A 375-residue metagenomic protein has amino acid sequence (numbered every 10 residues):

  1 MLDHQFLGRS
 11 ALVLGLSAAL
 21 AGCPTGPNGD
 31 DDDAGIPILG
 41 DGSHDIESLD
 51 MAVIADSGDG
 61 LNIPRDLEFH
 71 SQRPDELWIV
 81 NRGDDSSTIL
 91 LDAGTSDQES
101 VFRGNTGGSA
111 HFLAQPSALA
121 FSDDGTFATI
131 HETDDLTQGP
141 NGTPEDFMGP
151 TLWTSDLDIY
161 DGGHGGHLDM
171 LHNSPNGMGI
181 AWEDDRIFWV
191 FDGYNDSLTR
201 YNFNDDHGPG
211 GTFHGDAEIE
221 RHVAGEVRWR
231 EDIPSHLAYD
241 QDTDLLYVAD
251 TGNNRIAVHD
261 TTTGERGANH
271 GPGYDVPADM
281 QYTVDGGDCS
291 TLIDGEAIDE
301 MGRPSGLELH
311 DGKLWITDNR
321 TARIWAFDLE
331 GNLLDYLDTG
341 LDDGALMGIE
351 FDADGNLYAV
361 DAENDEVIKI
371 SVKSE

Functional and structural regions predicted by a protein language model:
A19-G22: C-terminal motif of bacterial Sec signal peptides marking the signal peptidase cleavage site
G35-L61, V284-I293: A short helix->beta-strand "capping" segment at the edge of beta-propeller domains
G58-P74, S109-T126, H167-I187, R221-T243 (+2 more regions): Beta-rich, blade/repeat-based domains predominating in secreted/periplasmic proteins but also intracellular
Q72, N81-D84, H131-D134, D192-N195 (+6 more regions): Short loop/turn segments immediately following the C-termini of beta-strands
E76-V80, T126-T129, I187-F191, L245-V248 (+3 more regions): Conserved beta-propeller blade signature
L90-E99, T154-D161, Y201-F213, H259-D279 (+2 more regions): Short loop/turn segments immediately following beta-strands, especially the blade-tip and inter-blade linker loops
I130-G149, R200-Y201, H259, R266: Short, conserved, GDST-rich strand-edge loop motifs in beta-rich repeat architectures
G344-E375: Blade-level signature of beta-propeller repeat domains, shared across WD40, Kelch, NHL, RCC1 and BNR/Asp-box propellers
